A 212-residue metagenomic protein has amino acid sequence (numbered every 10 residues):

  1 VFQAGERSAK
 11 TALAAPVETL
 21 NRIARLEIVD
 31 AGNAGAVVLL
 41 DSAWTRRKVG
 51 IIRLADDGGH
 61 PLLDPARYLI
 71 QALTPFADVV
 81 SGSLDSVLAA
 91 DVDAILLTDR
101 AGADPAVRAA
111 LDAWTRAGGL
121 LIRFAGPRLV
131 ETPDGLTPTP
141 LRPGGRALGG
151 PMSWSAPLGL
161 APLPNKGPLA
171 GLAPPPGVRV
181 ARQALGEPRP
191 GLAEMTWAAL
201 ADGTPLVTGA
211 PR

Functional and structural regions predicted by a protein language model:
V1-R212: N-linked glycosylation sequons
